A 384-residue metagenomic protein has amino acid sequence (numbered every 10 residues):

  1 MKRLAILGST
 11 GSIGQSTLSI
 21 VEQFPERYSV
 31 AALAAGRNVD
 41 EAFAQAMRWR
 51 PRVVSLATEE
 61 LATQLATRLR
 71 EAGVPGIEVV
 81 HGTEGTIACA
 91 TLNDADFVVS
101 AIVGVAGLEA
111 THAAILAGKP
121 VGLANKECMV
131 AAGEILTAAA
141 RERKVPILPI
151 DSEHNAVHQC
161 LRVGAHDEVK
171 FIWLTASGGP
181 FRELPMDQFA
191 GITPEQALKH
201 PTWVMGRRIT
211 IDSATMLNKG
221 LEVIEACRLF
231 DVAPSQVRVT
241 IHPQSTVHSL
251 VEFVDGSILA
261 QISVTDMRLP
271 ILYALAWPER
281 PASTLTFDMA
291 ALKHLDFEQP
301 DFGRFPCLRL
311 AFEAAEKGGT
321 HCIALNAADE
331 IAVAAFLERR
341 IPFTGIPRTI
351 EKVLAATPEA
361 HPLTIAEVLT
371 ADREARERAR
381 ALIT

Functional and structural regions predicted by a protein language model:
M1-T384: Catalytic, metal-anchored helix/loop core of enzyme active sites in primary metabolism
